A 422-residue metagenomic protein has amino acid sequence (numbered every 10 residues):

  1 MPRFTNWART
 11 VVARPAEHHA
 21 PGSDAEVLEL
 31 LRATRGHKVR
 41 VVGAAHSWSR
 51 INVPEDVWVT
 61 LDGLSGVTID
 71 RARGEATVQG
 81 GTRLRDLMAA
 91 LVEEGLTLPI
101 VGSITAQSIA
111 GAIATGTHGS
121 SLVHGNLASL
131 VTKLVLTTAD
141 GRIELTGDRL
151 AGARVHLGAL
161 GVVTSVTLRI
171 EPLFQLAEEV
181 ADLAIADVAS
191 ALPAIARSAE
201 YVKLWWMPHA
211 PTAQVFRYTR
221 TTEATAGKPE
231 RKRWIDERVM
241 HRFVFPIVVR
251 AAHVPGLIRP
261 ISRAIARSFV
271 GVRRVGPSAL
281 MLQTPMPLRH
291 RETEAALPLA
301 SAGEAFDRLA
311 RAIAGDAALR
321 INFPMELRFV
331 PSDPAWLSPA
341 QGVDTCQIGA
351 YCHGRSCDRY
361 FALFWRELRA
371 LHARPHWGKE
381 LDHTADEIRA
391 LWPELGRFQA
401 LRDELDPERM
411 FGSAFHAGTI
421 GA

Functional and structural regions predicted by a protein language model:
M1-A422: Noncatalytic alpha-helical scaffold of FAD-dependent oxidoreductases
